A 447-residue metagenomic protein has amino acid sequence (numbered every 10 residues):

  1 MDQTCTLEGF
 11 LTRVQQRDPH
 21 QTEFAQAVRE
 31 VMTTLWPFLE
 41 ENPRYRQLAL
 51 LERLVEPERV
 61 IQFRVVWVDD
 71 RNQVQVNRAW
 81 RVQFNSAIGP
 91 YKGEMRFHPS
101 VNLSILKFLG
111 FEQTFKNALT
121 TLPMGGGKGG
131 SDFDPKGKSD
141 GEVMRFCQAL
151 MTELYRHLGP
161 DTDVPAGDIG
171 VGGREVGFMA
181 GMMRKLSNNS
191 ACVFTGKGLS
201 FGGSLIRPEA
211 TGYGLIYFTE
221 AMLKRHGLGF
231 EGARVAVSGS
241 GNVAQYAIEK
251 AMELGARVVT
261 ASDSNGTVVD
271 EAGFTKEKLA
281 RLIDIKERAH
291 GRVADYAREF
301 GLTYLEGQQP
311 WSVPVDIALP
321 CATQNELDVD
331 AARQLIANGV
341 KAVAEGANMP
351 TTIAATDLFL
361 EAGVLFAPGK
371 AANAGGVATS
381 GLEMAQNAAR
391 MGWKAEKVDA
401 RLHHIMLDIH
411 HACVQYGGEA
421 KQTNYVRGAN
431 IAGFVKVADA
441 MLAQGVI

Functional and structural regions predicted by a protein language model:
M1-L205, K436-G445: N-terminal ligand-binding/catalytic initiation module
D2-A27, M222, I336-I447: Adenosine-phosphate binding glycine-rich loop
L11-T12, R29, T33, L103 (+15 more regions): Predominant activation on well-ordered alpha-helical scaffold segments within soluble catalytic domains
N72, D168-I169, R207-T211, A236-S240 (+2 more regions): Active-site nucleophile and cofactor-binding loops and adjacent substrate-binding regions of central metabolic enzymes
T162-A166, S190-F194, V237, T260-D263 (+4 more regions): General beta-strand structural signal in soluble alpha/beta enzymes
K185, E220-L228, Q324, R333 (+1 more regions): Conserved helix-loop functional segments at active or binding sites
T195-G198, G203-P314: Glycine-rich phosphate/diphosphate-binding loop of Rossmann-like nucleotide-binding domains
G266-F366, A371: Rossmann-like adenosine-cofactor binding region
